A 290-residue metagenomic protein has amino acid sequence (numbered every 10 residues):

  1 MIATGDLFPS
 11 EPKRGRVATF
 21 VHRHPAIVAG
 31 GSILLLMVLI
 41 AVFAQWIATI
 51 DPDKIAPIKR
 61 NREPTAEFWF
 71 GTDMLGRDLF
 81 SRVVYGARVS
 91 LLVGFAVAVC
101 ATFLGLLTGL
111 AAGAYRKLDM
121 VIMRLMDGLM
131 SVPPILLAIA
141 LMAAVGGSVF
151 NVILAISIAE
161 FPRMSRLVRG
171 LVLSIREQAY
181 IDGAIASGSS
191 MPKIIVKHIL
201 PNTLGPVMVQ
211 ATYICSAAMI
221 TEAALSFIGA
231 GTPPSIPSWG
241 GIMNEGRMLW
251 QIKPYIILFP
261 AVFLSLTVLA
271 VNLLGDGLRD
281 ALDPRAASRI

Functional and structural regions predicted by a protein language model:
M1-S32, L273-I290: Transmembrane alpha-helical segments of polytopic membrane transport and secretion proteins
I2, S10, S32, I40-L75 (+1 more regions): Hydrophobic alpha-helical transmembrane segments of membrane transport/permease proteins and related membrane-embedded
W69, D73, L110-A114, L118-I175 (+2 more regions): Generic hydrophobic transmembrane alpha-helix motif, especially the helices
L79-A114, T267: Transmembrane alpha-helix signature in integral membrane proteins
R88-L104, V132, A138, L173 (+2 more regions): Transmembrane alpha-helices
M130, L141-G146, I156, L171-V172 (+2 more regions): Glycine-rich helix-loop "coupling/hinge" segments at transmembrane-helix boundaries in multipass transporters
I158-A159, G205-C215, P254-I290: C-terminal transmembrane helix and the adjacent membrane-cytosol boundary/short C-terminal tail of inner/organellar
